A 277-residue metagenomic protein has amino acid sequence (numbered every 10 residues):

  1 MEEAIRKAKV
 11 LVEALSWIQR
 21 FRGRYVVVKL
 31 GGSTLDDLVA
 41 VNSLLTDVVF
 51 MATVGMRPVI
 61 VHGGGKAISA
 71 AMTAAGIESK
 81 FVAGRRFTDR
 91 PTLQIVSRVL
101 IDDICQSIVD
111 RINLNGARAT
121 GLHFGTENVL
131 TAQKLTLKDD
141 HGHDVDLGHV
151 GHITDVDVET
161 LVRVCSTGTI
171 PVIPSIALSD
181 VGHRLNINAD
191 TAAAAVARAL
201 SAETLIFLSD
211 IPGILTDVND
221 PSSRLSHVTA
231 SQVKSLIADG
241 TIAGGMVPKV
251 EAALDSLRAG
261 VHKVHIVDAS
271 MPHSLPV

Functional and structural regions predicted by a protein language model:
M1-M271: Nucleotide/pyrophosphate-binding catalytic subdomain
H273-V277: Short, intrinsically disordered, charge-balanced linker/junction segments flanking boundaries in proteins
